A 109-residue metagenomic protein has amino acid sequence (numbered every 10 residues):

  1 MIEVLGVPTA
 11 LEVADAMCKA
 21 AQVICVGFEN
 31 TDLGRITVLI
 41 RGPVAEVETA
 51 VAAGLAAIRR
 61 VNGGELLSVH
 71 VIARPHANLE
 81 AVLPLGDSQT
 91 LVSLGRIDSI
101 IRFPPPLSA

Functional and structural regions predicted by a protein language model:
M1-R35, L39-A109: Long, contiguous binding/interaction regions
